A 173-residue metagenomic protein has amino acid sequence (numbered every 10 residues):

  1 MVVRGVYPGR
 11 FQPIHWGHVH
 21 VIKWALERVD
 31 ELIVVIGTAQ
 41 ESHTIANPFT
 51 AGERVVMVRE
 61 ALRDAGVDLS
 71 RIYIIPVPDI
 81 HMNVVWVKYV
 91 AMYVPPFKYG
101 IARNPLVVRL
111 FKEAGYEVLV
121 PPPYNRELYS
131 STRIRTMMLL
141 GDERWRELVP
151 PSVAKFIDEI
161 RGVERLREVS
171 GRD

Functional and structural regions predicted by a protein language model:
M1-D173: Nucleotidyltransferase catalytic core that binds NTPs
